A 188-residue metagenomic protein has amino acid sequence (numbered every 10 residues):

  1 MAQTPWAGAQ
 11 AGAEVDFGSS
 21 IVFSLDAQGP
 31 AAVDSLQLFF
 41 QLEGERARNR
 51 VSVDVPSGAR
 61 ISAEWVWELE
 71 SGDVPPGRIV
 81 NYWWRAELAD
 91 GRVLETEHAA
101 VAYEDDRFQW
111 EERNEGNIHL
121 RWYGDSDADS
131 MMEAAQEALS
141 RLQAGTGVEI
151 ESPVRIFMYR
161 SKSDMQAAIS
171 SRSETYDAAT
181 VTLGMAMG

Functional and structural regions predicted by a protein language model:
M1-W110, G116: Glycan-association/targeting regions that enable binding to alpha-glucans and other polysaccharides
Q109-G188: Juxtacatalytic substrate-recognition/specificity segment
